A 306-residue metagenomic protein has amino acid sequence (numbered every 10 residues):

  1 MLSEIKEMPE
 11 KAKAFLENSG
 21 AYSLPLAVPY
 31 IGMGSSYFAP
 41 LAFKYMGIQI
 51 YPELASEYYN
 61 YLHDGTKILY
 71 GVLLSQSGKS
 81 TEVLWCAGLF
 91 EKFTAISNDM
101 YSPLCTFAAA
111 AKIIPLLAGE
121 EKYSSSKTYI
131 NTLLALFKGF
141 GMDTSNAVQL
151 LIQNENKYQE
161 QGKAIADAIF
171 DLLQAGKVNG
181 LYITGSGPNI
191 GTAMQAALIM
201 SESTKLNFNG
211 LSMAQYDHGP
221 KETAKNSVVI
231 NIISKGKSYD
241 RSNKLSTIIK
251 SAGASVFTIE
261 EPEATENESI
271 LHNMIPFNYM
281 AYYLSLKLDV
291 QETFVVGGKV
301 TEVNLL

Functional and structural regions predicted by a protein language model:
M1-E4, L245: Amphipathic alpha-helix face/heptad-repeat signature
S3-P29, P115-S125, N131-V228, V290-L306: Active-site phosphate/pyrophosphate-binding segments
E17-Q159, S186, K221, V229-P262 (+1 more regions): Glycine-rich phosphate-binding loops that contact phosphosugars or nucleotide phosphates
C86, A196-M200, L284: Short alpha-helical scaffold segments that flank and stabilize functional sites
I248, G253-L306: Phosphate-moiety recognition in structured ligand-binding domains
